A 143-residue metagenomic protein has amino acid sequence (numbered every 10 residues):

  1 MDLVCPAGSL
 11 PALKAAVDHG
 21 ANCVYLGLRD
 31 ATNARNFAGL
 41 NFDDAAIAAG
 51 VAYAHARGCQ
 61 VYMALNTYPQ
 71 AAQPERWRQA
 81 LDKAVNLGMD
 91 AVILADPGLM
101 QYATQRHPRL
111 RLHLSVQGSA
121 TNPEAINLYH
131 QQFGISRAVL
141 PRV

Functional and structural regions predicted by a protein language model:
M1-V143: Non-catalytic helical/linker scaffolds that mediate oligomerization, partner binding, and domain coupling around large
